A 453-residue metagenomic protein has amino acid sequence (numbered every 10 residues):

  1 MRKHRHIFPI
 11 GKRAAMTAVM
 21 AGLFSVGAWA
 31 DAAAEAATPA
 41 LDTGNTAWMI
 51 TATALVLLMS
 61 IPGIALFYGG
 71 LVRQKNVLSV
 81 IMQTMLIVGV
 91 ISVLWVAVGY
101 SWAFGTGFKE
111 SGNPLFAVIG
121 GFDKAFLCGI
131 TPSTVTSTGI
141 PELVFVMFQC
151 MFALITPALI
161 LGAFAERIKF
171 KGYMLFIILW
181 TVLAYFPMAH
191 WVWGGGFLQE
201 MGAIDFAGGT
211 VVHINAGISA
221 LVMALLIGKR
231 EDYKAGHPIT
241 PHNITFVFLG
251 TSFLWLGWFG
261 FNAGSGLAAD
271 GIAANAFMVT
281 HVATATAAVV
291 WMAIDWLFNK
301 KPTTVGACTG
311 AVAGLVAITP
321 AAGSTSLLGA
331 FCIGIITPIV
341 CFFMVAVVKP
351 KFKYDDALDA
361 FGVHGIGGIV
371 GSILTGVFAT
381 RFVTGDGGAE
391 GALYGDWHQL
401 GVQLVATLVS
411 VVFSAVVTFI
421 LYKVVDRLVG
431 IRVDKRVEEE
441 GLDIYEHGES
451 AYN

Functional and structural regions predicted by a protein language model:
M1-A32: N-terminal secretory/membrane targeting signals
G27-N453: Glycine- and aromatic-enriched membrane alpha-helices
